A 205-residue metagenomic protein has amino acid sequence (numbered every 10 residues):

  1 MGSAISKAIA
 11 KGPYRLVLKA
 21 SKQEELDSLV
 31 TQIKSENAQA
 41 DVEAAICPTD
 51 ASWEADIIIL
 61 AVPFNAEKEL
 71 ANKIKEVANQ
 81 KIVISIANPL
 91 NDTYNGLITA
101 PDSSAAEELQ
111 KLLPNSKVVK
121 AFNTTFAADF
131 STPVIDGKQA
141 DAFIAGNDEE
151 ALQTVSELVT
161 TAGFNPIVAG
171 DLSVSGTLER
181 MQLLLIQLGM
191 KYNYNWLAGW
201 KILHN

Functional and structural regions predicted by a protein language model:
M1-K34: NAD(P)+-binding Rossmann beta1-loop-alpha1 motif at the extreme N-terminus of oxidoreductases
A4, D141-N205: Active-site-lining helix/loop region of Rossmann-like oxidoreductase modules
V17-L18, E43, I167: Conserved beta-strand positions in the Rossmann-like core of class I SAM-dependent methyltransferases
T31, N72, E107: Active-site phosphate/pyrophosphate- and oxyanion-stabilizing loops and adjacent acidic/basic residues in soluble
E36-I82, I86-T93: Rossmann-like NAD(P)-binding element
P63-A66, T124-F126, D148-E150: Short beta->alpha connector loops
A87-V134: Rossmann-fold NAD(P)-binding glycine/threonine-rich loop
